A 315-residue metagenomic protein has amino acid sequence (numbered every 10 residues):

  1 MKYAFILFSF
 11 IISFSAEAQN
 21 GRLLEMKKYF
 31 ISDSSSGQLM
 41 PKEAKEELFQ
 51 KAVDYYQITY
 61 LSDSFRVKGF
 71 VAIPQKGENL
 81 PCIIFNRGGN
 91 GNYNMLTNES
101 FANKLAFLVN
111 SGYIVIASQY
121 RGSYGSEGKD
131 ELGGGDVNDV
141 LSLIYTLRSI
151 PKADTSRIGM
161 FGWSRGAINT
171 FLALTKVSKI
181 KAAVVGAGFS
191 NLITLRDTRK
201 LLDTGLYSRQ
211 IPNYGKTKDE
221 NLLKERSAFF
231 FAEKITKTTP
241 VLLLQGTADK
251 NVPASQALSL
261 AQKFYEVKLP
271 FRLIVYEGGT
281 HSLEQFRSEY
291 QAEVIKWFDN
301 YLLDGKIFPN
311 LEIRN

Functional and structural regions predicted by a protein language model:
I31-G77: N-terminal cap/lid segment of alpha/beta-hydrolase-fold proteins
E78-L80, F85-G128, L192-I193: Short substrate-entry loop that stabilizes the transition state in hydrolases
M95, T194-K234: Mobile cap/lid helix-loop segments that gate and shape the active-site cleft of serine hydrolases
E131-P151: Alpha/beta-hydrolase active-site loop
Y145, A167-S178: Short glycine-enriched nucleophile-adjacent loop and the immediately C-terminal alpha-helix near the catalytic center
I235, L242-Q245, D249: Short beta-strand/loop motif that positions the catalytic acidic residue of the alpha/beta-hydrolase fold
K250-Q256: Conserved alpha/beta-hydrolase "acid-adjacent" motif
L258-N315: C-terminal catalytic histidine-bearing segment of alpha/beta-hydrolase fold enzymes
